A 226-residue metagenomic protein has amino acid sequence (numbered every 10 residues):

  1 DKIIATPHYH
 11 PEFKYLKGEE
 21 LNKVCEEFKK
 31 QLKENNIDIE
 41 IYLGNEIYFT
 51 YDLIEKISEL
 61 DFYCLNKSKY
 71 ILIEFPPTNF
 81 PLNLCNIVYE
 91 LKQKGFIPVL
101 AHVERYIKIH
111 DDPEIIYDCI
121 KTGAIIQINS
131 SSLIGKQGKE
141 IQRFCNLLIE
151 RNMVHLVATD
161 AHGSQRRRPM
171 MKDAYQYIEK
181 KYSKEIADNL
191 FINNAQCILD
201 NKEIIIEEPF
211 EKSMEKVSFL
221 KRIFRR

Functional and structural regions predicted by a protein language model:
D1-H8, I41-G44: Short beta-strand segments at enzyme active-site cores
T6-H8, M153-P169: Short acidic/histidine-rich active-site segments
H10-F13, Y48-T50, R105-I109, L133-K136 (+1 more regions): Active-site environment of divalent metal-dependent phosphoester hydrolases
K14-Q127, I205-R226: Extended substrate/RNA-proximal surfaces in nucleic-acid metabolism proteins
Y15-E19, N36-E40, R166-N193: Short acidic, glycine/proline-enriched helix-loop-strand junctions
H110-Y117, Q137-N146, E150-R151, S164-Q176 (+2 more regions): Histidine/acidic-residue-rich catalytic or RNA/ligand-binding cores of hydrolases and nuclease-related proteins
I128, C145-T159: Conserved short secondary-structure transition element at the edge of the structured enzyme core that lines
Q176-R226: Mid-to-C-terminal alpha-helical segments outside catalytic/metal-binding sites
